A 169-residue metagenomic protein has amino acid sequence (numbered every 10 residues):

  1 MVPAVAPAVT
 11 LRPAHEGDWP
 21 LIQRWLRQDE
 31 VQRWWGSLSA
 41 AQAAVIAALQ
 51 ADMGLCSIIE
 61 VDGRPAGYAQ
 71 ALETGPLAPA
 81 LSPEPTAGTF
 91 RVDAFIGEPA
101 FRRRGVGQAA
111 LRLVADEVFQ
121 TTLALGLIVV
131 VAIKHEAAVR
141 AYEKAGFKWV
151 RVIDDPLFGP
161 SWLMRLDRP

Functional and structural regions predicted by a protein language model:
M1-A47: A short, well-structured alpha-helix characteristic of acyl/acetyltransferase catalytic modules
A43-F101, E117, T121, R168: Acetyl-CoA-dependent GNAT
G54, G159-L163: Short hydrophobic/aromatic beta-strand or adjacent loop that forms the aromatic wall/cage of a ligand/substrate-binding
R103-E117, R140-K144: Conserved acetyl-CoA-binding loop-helix of GNAT-fold acetyltransferases
L113, I128-V139, D155-G159: Conserved beta-strand-loop-alpha-helix junction that forms the acyl-donor binding cleft
Q120-V130: Conserved GNAT acetyl-CoA-binding A-motif
E143-V152: Conserved acetyl-CoA-binding loop of GNAT-fold acetyltransferases
